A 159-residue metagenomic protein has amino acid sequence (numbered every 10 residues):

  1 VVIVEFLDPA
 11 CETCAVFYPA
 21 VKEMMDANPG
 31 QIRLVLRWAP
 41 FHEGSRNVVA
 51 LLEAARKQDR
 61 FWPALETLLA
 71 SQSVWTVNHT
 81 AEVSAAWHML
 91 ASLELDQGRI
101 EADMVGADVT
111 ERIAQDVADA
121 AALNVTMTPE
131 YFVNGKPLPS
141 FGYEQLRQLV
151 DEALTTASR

Functional and structural regions predicted by a protein language model:
V4-A91, D151-R159: Structural alpha/beta surface segment adjacent to cysteine/selenocysteine redox centers across thiol/disulfide enzymes
K22, W87-R159: C-terminal cap of thioredoxin/glutaredoxin-like
